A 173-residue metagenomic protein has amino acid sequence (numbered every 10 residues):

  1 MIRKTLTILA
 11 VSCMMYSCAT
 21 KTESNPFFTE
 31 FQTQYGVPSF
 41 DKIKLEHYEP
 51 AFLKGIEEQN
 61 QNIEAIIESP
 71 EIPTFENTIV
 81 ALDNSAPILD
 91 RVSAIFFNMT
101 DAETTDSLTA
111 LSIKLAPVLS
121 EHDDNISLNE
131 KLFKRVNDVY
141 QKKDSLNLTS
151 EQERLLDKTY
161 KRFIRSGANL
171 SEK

Functional and structural regions predicted by a protein language model:
M1-E23: Bacterial Sec-dependent N-terminal signal peptides
C18-K173: Zn2+-dependent metallopeptidase catalytic domains
